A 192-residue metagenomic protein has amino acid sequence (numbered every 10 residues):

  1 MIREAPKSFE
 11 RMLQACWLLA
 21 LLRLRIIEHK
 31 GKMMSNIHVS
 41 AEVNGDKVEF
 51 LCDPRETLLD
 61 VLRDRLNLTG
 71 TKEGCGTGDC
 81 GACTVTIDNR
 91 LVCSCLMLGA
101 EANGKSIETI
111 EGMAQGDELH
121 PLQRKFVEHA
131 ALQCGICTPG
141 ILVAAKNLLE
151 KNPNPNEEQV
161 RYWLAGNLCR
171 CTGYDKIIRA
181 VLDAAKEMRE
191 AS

Functional and structural regions predicted by a protein language model:
I27-S192: Signature of N-terminal electron-transfer/Fe-S-associated modules in redox systems
